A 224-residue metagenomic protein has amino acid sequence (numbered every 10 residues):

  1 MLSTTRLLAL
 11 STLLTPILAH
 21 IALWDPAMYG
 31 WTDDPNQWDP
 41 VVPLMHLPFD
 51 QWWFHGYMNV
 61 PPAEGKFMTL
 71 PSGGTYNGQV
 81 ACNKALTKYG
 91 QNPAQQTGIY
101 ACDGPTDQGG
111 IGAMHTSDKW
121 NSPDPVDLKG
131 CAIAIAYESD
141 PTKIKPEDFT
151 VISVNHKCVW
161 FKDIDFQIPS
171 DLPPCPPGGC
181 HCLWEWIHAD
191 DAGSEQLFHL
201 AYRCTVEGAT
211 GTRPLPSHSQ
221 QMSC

Functional and structural regions predicted by a protein language model:
L2-R6, T15-Q167, P177, A192-C224: Peripheral, solvent-exposed domain-edge segments that often transition into intrinsically disordered/low-complexity
S11: Membrane-associated scaffolding surfaces of BAR-superfamily helical dimers
G78-V80, C182-W186: Extracellular beta-strand-rich recognition modules
D171: Flexible gly/pro/ser-rich segments immediately N-terminal to CXXCH heme-c attachment motifs in exported/periplasmic
P174-C180: Short glycine/proline/serine/threonine-rich loop/turn segments at secondary-structure transition edges
